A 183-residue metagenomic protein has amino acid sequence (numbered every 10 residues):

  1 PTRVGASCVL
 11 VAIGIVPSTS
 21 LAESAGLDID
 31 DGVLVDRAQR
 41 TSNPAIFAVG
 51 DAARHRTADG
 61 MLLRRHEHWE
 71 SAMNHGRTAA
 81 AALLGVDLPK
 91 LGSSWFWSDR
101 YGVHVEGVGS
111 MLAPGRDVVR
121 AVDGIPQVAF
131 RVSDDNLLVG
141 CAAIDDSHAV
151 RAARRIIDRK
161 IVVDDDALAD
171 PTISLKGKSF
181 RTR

Functional and structural regions predicted by a protein language model:
P1, I13, D51, V108-A113 (+1 more regions): Short, positively charged
T2-T78: FAD-site-proximal beta/loop scaffold in flavoenzymes
G26-L27, L84, D158: A generic structural signal for secondary-structure junctions that act as hinges or helix/strand caps at the edges
A52-H148, R155: Mid-to-C-terminal Rossmann-like scaffold of FAD/NAD(P)H-dependent oxidoreductases
S147-D165: A short, polar/charged loop-to-alpha-helix boundary motif
V162-R183: Cysteine/selenocysteine-centered motifs that mediate thiol-based redox chemistry or coordinate metal-sulfur cofactors
